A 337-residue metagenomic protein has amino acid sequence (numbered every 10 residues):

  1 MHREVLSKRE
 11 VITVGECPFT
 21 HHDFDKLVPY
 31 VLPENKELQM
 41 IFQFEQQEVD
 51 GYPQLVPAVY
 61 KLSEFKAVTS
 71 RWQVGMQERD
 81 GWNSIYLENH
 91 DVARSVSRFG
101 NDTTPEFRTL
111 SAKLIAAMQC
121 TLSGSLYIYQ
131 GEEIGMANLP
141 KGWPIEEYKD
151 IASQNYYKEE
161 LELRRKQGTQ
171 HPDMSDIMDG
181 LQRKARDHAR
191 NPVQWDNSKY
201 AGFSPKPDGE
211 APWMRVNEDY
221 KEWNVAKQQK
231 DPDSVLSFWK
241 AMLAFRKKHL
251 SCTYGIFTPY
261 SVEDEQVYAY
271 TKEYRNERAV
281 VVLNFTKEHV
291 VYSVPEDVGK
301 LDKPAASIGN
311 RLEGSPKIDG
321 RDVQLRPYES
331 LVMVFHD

Functional and structural regions predicted by a protein language model:
M1-D337: Active-site and adjacent substrate-binding regions of carbohydrate-active enzymes
